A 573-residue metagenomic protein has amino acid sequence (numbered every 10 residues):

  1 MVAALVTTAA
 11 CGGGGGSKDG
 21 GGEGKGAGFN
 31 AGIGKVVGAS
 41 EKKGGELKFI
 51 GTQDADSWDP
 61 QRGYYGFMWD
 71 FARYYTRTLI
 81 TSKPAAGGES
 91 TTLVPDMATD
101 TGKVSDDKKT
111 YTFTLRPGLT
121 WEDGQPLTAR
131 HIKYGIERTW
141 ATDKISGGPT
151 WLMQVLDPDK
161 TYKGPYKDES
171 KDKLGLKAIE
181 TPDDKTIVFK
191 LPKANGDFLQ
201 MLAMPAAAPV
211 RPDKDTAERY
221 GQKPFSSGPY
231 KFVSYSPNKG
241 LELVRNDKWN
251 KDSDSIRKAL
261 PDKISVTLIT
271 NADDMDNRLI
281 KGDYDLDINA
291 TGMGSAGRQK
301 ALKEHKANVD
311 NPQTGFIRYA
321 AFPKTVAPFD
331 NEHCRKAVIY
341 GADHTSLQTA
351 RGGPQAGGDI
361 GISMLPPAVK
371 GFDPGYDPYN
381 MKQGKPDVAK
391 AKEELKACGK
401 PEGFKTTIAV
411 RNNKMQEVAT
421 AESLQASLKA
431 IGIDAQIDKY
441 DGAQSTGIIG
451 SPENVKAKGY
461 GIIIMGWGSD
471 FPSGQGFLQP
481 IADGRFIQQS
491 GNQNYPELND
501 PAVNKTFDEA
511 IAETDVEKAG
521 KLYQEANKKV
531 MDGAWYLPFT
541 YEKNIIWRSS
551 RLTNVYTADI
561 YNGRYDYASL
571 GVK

Functional and structural regions predicted by a protein language model:
K35, S40, K382-G384, Q436-G447 (+3 more regions): Extracytoplasmic/peripheral linker and loop segments enriched in polar/acidic and small residues with frequent Thr/Pro
K48-D106, F225: N-terminal lobe/hinge region of extracytoplasmic solute-binding protein
D59, T325-K370, A419-T420, V530-W535: Periplasmic-binding protein-like
T81-G88, K160-P165, K173, L191-A259 (+1 more regions): Gly/Pro-rich hinge or "lid" segments in bacterial periplasmic/extracellular proteins
T114, P126, K133, R138-V210 (+1 more regions): Surface-exposed binding/hinge segments that line and control ligand-binding clefts or catalytic entry sites
D213-P224, W249-K300, D434: Ligand-site clamp/hinge motif
Y230, Q355-A397, N412-A419: Structural transition elements
I546-K573: Long beta-strand-rich cores associated with HINT superfamily self-processing modules
